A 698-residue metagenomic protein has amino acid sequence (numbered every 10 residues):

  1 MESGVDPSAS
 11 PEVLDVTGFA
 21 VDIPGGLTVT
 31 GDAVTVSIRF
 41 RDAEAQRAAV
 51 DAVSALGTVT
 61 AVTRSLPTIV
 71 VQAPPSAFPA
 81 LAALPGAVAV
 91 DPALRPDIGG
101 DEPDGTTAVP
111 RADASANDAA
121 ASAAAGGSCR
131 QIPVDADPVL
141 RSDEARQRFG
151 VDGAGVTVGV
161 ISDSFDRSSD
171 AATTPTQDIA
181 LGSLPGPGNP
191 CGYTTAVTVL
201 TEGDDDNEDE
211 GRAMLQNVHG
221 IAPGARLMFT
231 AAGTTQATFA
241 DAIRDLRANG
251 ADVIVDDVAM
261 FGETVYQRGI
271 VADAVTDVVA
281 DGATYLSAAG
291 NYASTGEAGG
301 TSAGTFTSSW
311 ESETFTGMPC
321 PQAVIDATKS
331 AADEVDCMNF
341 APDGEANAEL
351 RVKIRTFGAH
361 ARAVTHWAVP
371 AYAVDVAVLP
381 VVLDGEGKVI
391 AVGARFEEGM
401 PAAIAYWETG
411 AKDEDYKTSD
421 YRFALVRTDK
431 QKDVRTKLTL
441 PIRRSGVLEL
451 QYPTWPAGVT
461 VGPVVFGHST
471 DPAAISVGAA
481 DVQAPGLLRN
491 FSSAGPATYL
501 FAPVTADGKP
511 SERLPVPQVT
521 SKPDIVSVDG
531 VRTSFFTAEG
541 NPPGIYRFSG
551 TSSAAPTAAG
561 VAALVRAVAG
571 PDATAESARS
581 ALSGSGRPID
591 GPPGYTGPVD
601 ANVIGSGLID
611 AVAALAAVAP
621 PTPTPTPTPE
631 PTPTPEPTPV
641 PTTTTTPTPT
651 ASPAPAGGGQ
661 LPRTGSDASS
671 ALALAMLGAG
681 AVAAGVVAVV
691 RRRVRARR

Functional and structural regions predicted by a protein language model:
M1-E208, A213-N217, R226, Q322-D326 (+2 more regions): Autoinhibitory N-terminal propeptides
S10, G25, V255, A283 (+3 more regions): C-terminal subdomain of the subtilisin-like protease fold in secreted/lumenal serine endopeptidases
R146-G153, A213-P223, T235-D256, Y266-S287 (+9 more regions): Mature extracellular/periplasmic domains of secretome proteins
P190, L383-R395, V482, G486-S492 (+1 more regions): Catalytic-core environment of secreted peptidases
G220-G233, I243-Y266, A361-W367, A377 (+3 more regions): Short acidic, glycine-rich surface-loop motifs adjacent to enzyme active sites
R351-G393, S419, V528-P598: Hydrolase catalytic cores
P647-L677: Extracellular Ser/Thr-rich, low-complexity/disordered mucin-like segments
A675-R698: C-terminal membrane-anchoring or membrane-association module
